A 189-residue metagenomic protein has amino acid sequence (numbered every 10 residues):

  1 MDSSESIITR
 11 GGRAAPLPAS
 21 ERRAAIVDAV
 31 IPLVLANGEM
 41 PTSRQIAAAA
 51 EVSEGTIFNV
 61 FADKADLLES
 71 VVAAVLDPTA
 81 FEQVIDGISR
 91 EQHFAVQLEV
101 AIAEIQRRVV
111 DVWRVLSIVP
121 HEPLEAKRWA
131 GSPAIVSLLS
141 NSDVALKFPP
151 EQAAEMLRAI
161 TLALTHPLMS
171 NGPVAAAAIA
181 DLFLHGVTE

Functional and structural regions predicted by a protein language model:
M1-A49, A65-D66: Basic, helix-initiating cap at the start of DNA-binding domains
A29-L33, S70, E104, I160: Short amphipathic alpha-helical elements of helix-turn-helix/winged-helix folds
V34, F61, L68-V75, V112: Alpha-helical DNA-contacting segments of helix-turn-helix folds
L35-R44, A73-F94: Short, flexible, glycine-rich and Lys/Arg-enriched loop motifs at helix boundaries that contact anionic partners
V52-F61: Short hydrophobic/aromatic patch on the recognition helix
Q83-D111: Hydrophobic alpha-helical connector segments
V96, R108-D111, I118-E155, H166 (+1 more regions): Amphipathic alpha-helical packing segments from all-alpha helical-bundle domains
I160-S170, I179-E189: Conserved NTP phosphate-binding and transfer environment spanning the P-loop NTPase/kinase superfamily
